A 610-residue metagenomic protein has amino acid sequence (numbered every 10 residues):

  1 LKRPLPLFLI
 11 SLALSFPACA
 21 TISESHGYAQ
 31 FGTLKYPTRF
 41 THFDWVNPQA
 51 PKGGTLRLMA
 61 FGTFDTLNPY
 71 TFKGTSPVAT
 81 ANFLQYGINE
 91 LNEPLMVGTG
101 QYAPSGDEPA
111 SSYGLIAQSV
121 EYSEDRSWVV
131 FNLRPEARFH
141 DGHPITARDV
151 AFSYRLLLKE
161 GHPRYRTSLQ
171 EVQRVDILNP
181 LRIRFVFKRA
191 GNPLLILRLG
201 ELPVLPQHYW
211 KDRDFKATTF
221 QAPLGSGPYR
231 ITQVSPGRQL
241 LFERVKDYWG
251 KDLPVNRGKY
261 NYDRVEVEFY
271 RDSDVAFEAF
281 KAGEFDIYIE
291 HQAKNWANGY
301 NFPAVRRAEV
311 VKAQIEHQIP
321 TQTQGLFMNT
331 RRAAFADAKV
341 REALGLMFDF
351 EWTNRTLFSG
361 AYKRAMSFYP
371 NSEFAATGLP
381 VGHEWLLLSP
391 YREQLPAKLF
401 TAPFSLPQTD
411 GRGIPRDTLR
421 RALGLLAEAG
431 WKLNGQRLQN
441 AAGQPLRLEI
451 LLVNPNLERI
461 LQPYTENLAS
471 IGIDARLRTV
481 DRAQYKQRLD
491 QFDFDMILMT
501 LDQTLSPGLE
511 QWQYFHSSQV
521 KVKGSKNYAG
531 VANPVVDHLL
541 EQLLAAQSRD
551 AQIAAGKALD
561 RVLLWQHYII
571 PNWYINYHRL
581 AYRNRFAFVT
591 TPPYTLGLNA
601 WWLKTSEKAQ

Functional and structural regions predicted by a protein language model:
T21-E124, R155, L224: N-terminal lobe/hinge region of extracytoplasmic solute-binding protein
Y36, W45-P51, T71, T75-Q85 (+7 more regions): Aromatic- and charge-enriched surface segment that lines or borders ligand/interaction sites
A60-G62, S235-R244, L346-L406, L419-G424 (+3 more regions): Detector for C-terminal structural segments
P77-N82, Y86-D107, S111-G114, L199-R264 (+4 more regions): Gly/Pro-rich hinge or "lid" segments in bacterial periplasmic/extracellular proteins
G114-E121, H140, I145, V186-L205 (+4 more regions): Aromatic-rich, solvent-exposed beta-strand/loop patch
V130, R134, A217, G250-N301 (+5 more regions): Ligand-site clamp/hinge motif
N132, R166-W210, S226-S235, P380-Y391: Surface-exposed binding/hinge segments that line and control ligand-binding clefts or catalytic entry sites
R174-D176, T232-E243, E268-R332, K339-A343 (+2 more regions): Extracellular/periplasmic solute-recognition and catalytic clefts
